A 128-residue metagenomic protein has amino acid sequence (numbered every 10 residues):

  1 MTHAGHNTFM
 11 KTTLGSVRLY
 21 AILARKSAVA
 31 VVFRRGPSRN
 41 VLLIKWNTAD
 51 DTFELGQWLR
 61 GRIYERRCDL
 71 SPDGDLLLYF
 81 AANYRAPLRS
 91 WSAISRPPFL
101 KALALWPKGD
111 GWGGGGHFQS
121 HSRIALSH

Functional and structural regions predicted by a protein language model:
T2-H128: Sequence signature of WD/YWTD-type beta-propeller architectures
